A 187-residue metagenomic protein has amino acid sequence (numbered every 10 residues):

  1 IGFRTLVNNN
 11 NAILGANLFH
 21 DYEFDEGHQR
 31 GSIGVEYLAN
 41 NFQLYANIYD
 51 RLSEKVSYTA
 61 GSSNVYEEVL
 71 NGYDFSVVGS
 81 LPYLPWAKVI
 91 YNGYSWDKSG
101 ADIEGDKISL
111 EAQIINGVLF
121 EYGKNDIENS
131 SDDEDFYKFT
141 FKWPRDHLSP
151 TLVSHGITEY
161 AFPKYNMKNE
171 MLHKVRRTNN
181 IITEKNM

Functional and structural regions predicted by a protein language model:
G2-L6, D21, G34-L38, V78-S80 (+2 more regions): Transmembrane beta-barrel domains of outer membrane proteins
F3, N9-G15, E23, H28-Q29 (+2 more regions): Mobile, glycine-rich extracellular loop/lid and propeptide segments that shape or gate substrate/ligand access
V7, F24-D25, S53, N129: Short beta-strands and strand-coil junctions in structured, solvent-facing domains, enriched
N9-I13, Y37-Q43, P82-W86, I115-G117: Strand-connecting loop/turn motifs
A16-L18, V35, L44-A46, V89-Y91 (+1 more regions): Membrane-embedded beta-strand positions of outer-membrane beta-barrel proteins
L18-D21, S62: Surface-exposed cleft-lining segments at the edges of enzyme active sites
F42-K55: Long, charge-dense
L52-I90, Y94-D102, K107, A112-M187: Flexible, glycine-rich linker and terminal segments associated with outer-membrane beta-barrel/transport systems
